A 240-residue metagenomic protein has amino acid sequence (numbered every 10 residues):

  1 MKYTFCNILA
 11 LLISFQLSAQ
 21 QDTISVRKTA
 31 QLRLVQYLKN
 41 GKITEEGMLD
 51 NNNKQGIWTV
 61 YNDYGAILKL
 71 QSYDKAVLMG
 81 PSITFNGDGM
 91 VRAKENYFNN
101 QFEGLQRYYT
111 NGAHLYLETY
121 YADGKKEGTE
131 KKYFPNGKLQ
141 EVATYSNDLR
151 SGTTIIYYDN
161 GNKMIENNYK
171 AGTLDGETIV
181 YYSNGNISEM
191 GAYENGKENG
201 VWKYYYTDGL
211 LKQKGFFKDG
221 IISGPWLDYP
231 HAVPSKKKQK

Functional and structural regions predicted by a protein language model:
M1-V26: Bacterial Sec-dependent N-terminal signal peptides
A19-K240: Glycine/tyrosine- and acidic-biased, solvent-exposed loop/turn segments at the edges of beta-strands
